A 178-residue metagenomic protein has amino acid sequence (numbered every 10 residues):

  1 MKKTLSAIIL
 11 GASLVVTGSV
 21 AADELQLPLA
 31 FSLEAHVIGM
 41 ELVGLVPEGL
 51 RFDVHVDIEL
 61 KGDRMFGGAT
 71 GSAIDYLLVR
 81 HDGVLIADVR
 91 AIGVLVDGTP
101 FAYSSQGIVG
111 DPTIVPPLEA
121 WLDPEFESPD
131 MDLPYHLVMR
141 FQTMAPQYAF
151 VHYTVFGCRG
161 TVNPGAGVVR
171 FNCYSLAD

Functional and structural regions predicted by a protein language model:
M1-T4: Positively charged n-region of N-terminal signal peptides that target proteins for export
A7-T17: Bacterial N-terminal signal peptides
A22-D178: Beta-strand-enriched cores of mature, soluble protein domains
